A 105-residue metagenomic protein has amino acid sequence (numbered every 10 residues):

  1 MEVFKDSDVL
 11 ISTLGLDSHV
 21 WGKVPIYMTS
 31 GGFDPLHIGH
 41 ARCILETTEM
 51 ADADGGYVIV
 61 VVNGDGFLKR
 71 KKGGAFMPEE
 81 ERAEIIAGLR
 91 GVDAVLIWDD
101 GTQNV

Functional and structural regions predicted by a protein language model:
M1-V105: Nucleotidyltransferase catalytic core that binds NTPs
